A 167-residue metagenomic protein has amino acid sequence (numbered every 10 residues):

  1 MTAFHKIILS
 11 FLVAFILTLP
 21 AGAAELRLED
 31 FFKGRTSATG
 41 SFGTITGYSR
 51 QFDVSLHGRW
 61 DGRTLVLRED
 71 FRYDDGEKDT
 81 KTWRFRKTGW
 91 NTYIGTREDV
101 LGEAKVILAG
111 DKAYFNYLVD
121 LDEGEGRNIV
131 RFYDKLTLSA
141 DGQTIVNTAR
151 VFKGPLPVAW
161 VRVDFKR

Functional and structural regions predicted by a protein language model:
M1-L9: Bacterial N-terminal signal peptides that target proteins for export
I8-T18: Bacterial N-terminal signal peptides
A23-R35, K135: N-terminal helix-cap/turn-to-beta initiation motif at the start of protein domains
F32-G40, N147: A short, Trp-centered hydrophobic/proline-enriched beta-strand micro-motif
K33-R35, T64, G142: Extracellular Ig-like/FN3 beta-sandwich strand-entry sites
T39-E125, Y133-T137: Central antiparallel beta-sheet cores of small beta-barrel/beta-sandwich binding domains
R131-R167: Glycine-rich, aromatic-bearing surface loops/beta-hairpins
